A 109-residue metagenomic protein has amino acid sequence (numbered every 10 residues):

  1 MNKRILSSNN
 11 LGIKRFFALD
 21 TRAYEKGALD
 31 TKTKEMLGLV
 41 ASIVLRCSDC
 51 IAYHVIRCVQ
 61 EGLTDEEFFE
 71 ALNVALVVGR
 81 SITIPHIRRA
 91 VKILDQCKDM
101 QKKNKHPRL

Functional and structural regions predicted by a protein language model:
M1-E35, T83-L109: Acidic, glycine/proline-rich low-complexity segments that act as flexible tails and inter-domain linkers
I13, Y53-F68, V91: Iron-sulfur (Fe-S) cluster-binding segments and ferredoxin-like electron-carrier domains, especially [2Fe-2S]
T21, G38, V55-V59, L72-N73: Amphipathic alpha-helical segments within well-ordered protein domains
Y24, L45-R46, L63: Residues in soluble alpha-helical coiled-coils and helical-bundle/repeat scaffolds
K32-M36, C50, E67: Residue-level detector of well-ordered alpha-helical segments, enriched for hydrophobic/aromatic packing positions
K34-S42, A71-R80: Alpha-helical scaffold segments that form or flank carboxylate-/histidine-based iron centers
L37, A41-Y53: Short, thiol/selenol-centered motifs that function as redox-active sites or metal-ligating centers
C47, V77-P85: Amphipathic C-terminal alpha-helical segment
